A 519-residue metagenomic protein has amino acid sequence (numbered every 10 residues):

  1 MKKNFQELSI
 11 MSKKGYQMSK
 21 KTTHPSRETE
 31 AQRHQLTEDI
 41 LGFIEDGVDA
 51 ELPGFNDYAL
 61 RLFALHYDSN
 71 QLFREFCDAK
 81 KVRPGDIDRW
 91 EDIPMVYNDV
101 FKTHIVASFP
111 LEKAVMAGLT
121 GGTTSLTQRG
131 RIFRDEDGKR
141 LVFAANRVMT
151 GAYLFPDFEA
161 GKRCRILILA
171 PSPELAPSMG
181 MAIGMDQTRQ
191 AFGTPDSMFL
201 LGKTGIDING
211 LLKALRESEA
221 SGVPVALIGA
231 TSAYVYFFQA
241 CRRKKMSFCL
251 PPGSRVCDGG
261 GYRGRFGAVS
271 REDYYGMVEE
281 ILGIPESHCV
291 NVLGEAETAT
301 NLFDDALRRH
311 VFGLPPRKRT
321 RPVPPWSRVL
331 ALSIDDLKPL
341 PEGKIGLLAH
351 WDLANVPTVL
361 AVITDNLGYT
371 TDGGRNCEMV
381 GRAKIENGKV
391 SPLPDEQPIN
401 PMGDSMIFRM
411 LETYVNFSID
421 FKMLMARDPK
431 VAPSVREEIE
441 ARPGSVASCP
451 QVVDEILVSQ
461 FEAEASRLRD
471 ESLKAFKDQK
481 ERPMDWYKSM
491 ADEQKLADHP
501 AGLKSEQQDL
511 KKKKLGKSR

Functional and structural regions predicted by a protein language model:
K3-N4, K14: Polybasic, lysine-rich low-complexity intrinsically disordered segments
L8: Cationic, low-complexity basic patches in intrinsically disordered or flexible, solvent-exposed regions
S12-G15, S19-I44, P53-L65, R163-R165 (+2 more regions): Active-site glycine/GP-rich loop and adjacent strand/helix microenvironment that borders small-molecule binding pockets
D49, P53, L65-L119, T127-R134 (+1 more regions): Active-site diphosphate/adenylate-binding microenvironment
L119-T124, N301-D304: Hydrophobic alpha-helical segments that mediate membrane insertion or helix-helix packing
G121, G130-V142, M181-M185: "Short basic amphipathic alpha-helical interaction patches in structured regions
S125-D137, K162-S172, D196-L200, P339-P341: Short acidic, glycine/Ser/Thr-rich loop/turn "cap" segments at secondary-structure junctions
G151-D186: Conserved AMP-binding loop of ANL adenylate-forming enzymes
